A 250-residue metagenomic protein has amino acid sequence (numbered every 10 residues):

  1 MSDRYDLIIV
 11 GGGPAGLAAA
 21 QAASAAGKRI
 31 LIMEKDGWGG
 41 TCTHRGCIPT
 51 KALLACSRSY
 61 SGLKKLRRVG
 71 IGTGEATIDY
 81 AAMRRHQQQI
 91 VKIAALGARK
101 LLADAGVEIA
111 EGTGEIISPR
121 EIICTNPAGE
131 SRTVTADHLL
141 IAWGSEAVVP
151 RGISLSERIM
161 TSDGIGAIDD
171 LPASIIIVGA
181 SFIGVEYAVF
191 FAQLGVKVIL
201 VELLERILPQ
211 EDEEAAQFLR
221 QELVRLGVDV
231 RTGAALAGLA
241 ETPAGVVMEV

Functional and structural regions predicted by a protein language model:
S2-Y5, Q21-K28, M33-L171, L204-L208 (+3 more regions): Glycine-rich flavin
D6-I32, I176, I183-Q193: N-terminal Rossmann-like FAD-binding beta1-loop-alpha1 element of flavoenzymes
G12, V91, A180, D212: Charged, low-complexity surface patches
G13, T113-E115, S181, A234-A235: Conserved acidic residues
G16, A95, G184, E213-A216: Generic non-transmembrane alpha-helix signal with a bias for helix starts/N-cap capping motifs
G27, G195-K197, G227: Glycine-centered short loops/turns at secondary-structure junctions
R158, D169-E211: Rossmann-like NAD(P)H-binding beta-loop-alpha module
R220-T232: ALDH superfamily catalytic-core signature
